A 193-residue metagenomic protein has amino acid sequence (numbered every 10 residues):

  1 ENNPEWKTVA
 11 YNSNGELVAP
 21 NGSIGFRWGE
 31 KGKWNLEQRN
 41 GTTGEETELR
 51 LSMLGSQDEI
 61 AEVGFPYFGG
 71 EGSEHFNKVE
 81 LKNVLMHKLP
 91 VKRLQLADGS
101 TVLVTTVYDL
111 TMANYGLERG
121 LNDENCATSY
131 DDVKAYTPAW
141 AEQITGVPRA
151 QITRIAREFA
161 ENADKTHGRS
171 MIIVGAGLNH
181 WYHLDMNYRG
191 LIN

Functional and structural regions predicted by a protein language model:
E1-K165: Long, well-ordered, tryptophan-enriched scaffold segments
Q151-R154, A160-N193: Acidic catalytic cores of enzymes that act on phosphate-bearing nucleotides/polynucleotides
